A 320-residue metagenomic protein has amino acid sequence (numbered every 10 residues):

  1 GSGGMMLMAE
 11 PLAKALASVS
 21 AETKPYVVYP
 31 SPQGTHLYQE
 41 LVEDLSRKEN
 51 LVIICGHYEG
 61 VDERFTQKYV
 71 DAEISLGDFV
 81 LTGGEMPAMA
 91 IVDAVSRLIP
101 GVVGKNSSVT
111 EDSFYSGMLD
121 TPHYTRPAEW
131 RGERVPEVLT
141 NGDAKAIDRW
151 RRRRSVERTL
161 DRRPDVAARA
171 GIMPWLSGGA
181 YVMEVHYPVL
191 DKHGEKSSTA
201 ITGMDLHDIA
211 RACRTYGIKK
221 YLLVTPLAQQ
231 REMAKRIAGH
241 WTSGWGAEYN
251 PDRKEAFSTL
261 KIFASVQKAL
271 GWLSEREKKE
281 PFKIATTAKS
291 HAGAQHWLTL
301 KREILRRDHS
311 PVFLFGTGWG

Functional and structural regions predicted by a protein language model:
G1-A21, V28, A90, G178-A288: RNA substrate-binding interface of SAM-dependent RNA methyltransferases
A17-L76, L81, I262-H309: Internal catalytic-core helix/loop-beta-alpha segment that presents or stabilizes conserved functional determinants
S31, S107-T121, A285-A288, G316: A short beta-strand-loop-alpha-helix capping motif that often carries His-Thr
G56, D143, C213, K283 (+1 more regions): Conserved RecA-like P-loop NTPase ATPase core
Y58-G60, M86, W130, D143-A146 (+2 more regions): Short Gly/Pro-enriched loop/turn and capping motifs at secondary-structure junctions
V61, F65-F114, G318-G320: Structured adenosyl-cofactor binding patch, chiefly the S-adenosyl-L-methionine
F114-L176: Long, charged alpha-helical interface segments
H309-F313, G318-W319: A C-terminal functional module that forms or caps the active site or interfaces directly with catalytic machinery
